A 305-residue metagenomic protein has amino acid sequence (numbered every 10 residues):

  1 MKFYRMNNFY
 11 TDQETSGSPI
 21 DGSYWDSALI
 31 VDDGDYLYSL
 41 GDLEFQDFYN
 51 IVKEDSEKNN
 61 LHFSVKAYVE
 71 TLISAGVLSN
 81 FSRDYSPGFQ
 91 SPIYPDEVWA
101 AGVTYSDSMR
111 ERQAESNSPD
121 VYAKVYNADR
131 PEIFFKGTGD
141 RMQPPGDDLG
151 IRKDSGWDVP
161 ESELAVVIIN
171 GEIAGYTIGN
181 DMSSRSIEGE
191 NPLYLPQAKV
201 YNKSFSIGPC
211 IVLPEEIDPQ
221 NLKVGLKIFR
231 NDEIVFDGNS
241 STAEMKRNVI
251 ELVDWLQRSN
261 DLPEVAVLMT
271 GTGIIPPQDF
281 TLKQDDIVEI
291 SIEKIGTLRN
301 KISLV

Functional and structural regions predicted by a protein language model:
M1-Q13, S18-I20, H62-F229: Active-site microenvironments in enzyme catalytic cores
K2-K53: Gly/serine-rich nucleotide phosphate-binding loop at the start of the catalytic core of nucleotide/ADP-ribose-handling
N7, E14, R185-V305: Catalytic-pocket segment enriched in acidic/His residues
Y10, V31-Y36, I168-E172, F229-D232 (+1 more regions): Short acidic-glycine loop/turn motifs at beta-strand connectors
L40-G41, T177, G238: Short linear motifs in exposed loops
G41-S74: Glycine/small-residue-rich interface belts in oligomeric ring/scaffold proteins and their assembly partners
E44, N180, S241-T242: A generic structural motif
